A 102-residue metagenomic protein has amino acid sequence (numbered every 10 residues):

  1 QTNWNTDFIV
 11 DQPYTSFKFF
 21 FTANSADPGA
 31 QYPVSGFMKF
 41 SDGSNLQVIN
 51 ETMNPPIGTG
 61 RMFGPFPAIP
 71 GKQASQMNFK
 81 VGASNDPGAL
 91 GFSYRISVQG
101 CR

Functional and structural regions predicted by a protein language model:
Q1-V34: Short, surface-exposed binding/anchoring microloops in extracellular/periplasmic proteins
N3-Q12, P56-G71: Beta-sandwich interaction modules
D11-T15, Y32, I49, M53-N54 (+1 more regions): Mature soluble domains of exported/periplasmic/lumenal proteins and thiol-rich metal-chelating peptides
S16, S41-S44, K72-A74: Short, solvent-exposed coil/turn segments at beta-strand boundaries
F19, P65-F92: Noncatalytic modules at the cell exterior or secretory-pathway interfaces, chiefly beta-strand-rich lectin/adhesion
G29-T52: Short, surface-exposed beta-strand/strand-loop-strand elements in extracellular ectodomains
Q31, G58-G60, A74-Q76: Glycine-centered loop/turn motifs
G36-M38, S44, G82-R102: Exposed low-complexity, polar/acidic, P/S/T/G-rich flexible segments that act as propeptides, protease-susceptible
